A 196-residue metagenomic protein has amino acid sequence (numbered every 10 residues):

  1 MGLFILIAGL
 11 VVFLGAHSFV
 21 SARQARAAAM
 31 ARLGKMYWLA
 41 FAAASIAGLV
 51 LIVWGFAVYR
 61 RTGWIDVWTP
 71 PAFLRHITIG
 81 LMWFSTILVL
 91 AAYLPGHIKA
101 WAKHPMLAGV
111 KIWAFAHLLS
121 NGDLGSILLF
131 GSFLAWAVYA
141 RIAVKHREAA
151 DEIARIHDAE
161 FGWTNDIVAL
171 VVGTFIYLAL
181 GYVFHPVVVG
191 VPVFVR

Functional and structural regions predicted by a protein language model:
M1-W101, A108-R196: Membrane-anchoring alpha-helices and their flanking helix-loop junctions
